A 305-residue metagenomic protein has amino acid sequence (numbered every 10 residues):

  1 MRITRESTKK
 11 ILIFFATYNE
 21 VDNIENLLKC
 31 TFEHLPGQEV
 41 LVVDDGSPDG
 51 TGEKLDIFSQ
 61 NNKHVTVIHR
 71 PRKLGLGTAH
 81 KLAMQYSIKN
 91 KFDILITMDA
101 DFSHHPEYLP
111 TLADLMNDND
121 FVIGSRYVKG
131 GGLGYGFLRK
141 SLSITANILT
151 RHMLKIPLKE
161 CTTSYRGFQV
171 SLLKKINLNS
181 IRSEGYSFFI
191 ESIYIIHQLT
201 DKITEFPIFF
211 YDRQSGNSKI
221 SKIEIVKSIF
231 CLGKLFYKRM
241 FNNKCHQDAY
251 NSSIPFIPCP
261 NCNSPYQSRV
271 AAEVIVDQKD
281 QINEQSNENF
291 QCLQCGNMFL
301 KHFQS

Functional and structural regions predicted by a protein language model:
M1-I11, N26, M153-I156, N179-N261 (+4 more regions): Hydrophobic helical membrane-anchoring modules
E20-E33: Short, well-formed alpha-helical segments that are part of the catalytic scaffolds of diverse glycosyltransferases
I24-N26, D49-F58: Acidic helix N-cap motif at the loop->helix transition within catalytic regions of sugar-transfer enzymes
G37-S47, I68-H69, M98: Short beta-strand/loop segment that forms part of the nucleotide-sugar
D44-E53, F102: A conserved acidic beta->alpha catalytic loop
R70-K89, P106-Y186, R213-G233: Acceptor/aglycone-binding surface of glycosyltransferases and processive sugar-polymer synthases
K91-D101: Short beta-strand-to-loop acidic/aromatic patch adjacent to the donor-nucleotide binding site
C259-C262, C292-C295: Short cysteine-rich clusters marking metal-coordination/redox-active sites
